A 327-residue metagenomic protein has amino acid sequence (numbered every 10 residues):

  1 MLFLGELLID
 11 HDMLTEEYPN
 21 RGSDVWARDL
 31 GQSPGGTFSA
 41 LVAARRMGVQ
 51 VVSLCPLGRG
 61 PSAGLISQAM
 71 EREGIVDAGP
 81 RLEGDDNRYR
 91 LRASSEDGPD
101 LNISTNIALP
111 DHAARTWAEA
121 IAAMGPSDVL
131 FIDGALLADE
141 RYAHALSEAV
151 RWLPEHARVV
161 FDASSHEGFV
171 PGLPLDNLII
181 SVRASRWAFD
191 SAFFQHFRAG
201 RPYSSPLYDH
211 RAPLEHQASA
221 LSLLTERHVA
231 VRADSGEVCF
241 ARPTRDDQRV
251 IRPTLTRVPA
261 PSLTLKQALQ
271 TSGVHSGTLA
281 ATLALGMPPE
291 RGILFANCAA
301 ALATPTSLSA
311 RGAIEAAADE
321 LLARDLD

Functional and structural regions predicted by a protein language model:
M1-D10, A69-L82, S95-L255, A310-D327: Ribokinase/PfkB-type carbohydrate-kinase core domain
M1-L54, P61-Q68, P259-L269, D327: Glycine-rich phosphate/adenosyl-contacting loop at the front of the ribokinase-like
R46, S219, L224-H228, T244-R245 (+2 more regions): Conserved post-catalytic alpha-helical subdomain immediately downstream of the catalytic base and nucleotide-binding
C55-P56, I132-G134, N297: Short glycine-centered, acidic/aromatic-flanked micro-motifs in structured strand/loop junctions that mark active-site
P56, R88-A93: Catalytic-core segment of enzymes that process non-peptidic bonds
L57-R59, S165: Residues in the short beta-alpha loop(s) of Rossmann-like NAD(P)-binding domains
P61, E83-D85: Electropositive, gly/pro-rich neighborhoods at or near active sites that engage anionic ligands
N87-Y89, G236-V238, H275: Change "...and in nucleic-acid phosphodiester-cleaving endonucleases..." to "...and in nucleic-acid processing enzymes
